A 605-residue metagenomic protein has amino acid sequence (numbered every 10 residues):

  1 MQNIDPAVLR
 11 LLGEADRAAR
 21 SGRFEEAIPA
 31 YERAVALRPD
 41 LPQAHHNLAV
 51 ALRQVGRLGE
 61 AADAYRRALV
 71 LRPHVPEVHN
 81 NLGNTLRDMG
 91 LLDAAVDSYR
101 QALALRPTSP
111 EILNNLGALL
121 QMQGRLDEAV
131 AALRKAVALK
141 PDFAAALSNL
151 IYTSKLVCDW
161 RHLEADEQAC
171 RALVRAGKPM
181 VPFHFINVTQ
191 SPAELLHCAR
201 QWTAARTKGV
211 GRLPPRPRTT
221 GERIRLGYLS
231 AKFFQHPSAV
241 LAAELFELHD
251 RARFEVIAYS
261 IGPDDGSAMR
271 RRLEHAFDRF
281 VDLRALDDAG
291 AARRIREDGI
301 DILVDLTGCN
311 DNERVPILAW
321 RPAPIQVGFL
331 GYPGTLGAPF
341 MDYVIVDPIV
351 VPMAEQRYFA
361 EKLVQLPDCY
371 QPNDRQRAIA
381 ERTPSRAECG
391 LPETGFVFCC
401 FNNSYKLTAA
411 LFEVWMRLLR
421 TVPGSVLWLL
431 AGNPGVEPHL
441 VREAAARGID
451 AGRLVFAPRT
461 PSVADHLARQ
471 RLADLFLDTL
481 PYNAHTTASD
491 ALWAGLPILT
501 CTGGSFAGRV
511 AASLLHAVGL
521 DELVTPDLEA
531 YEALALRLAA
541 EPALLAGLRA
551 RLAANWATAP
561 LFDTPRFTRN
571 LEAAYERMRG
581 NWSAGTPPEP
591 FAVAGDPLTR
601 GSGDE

Functional and structural regions predicted by a protein language model:
M1-L391, N403, E413, R442-I449 (+8 more regions): Alpha-helical solenoid repeat scaffolds of the TPR/TPR-like class and their adjacent stem/linker regions that mediate
I224-Y228, F398, L427: Conserved hydrophobic helix-helix packing surfaces used for dimerization/oligomerization
R253-E255, M416-A446, G452: A conserved nucleotide-sugar
V397-A410: Substrate-binding clefts and catalytic carboxylate motifs of secreted carbohydrate-active enzymes
L477, A491: Donor-sugar nucleotide-binding helix/loop cap in glycosyltransferases
T479-P481: A short structural motif in glycosyltransferase catalytic domains
